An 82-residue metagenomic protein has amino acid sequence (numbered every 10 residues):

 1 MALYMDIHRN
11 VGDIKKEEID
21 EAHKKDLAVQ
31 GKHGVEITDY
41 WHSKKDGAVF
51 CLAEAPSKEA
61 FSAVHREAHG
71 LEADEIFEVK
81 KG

Functional and structural regions predicted by a protein language model:
M1-K32, E36-T38, H42-G47, E59 (+1 more regions): Short S/T/G/P-rich N-terminal loop/turn motif that feeds into the first structured element of a domain
R9, L52-E54: Short hydrophobic/aromatic beta-strand micro-patches that form the beta-sheet surface supporting nucleotide- or nucleic
H33, E54-G82: An amphipathic, aromatic/His-enriched active-site/gating alpha helix that lines ligand/cofactor pockets
